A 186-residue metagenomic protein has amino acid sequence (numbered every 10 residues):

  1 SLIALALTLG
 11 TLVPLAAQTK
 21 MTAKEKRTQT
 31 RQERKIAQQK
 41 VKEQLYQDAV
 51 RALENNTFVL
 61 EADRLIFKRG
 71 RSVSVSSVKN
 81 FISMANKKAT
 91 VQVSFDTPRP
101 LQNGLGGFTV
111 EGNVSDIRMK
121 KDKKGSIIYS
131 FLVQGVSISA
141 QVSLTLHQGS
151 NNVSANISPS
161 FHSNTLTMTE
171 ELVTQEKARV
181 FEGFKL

Functional and structural regions predicted by a protein language model:
S1, Y46-N56, K120-K124, T145-G149: Short, surface-exposed loop and linker segments with low hydrophobicity and enrichment for Pro/Ser/Thr
S1-K24: Bacterial Sec-dependent N-terminal signal peptides
K24, D116-L186: Helix-rich interaction surfaces within compact, conserved domain-sized segments that mediate assembly or partner
K26-R99, L166, E176-K185: N-terminal secretory signal peptides
E33-Q38, N56-V59, L65-K68, N103-F108 (+3 more regions): Short linear motifs at secondary-structure transitions and domain/linker junctions
L45, S74-V78, E111-N113, G125 (+1 more regions): Residues that act as N-cap/strand-start positions at coil-to-secondary-structure junctions
I82-S126: Mature extracytoplasmic domains of secretory-pathway proteins
